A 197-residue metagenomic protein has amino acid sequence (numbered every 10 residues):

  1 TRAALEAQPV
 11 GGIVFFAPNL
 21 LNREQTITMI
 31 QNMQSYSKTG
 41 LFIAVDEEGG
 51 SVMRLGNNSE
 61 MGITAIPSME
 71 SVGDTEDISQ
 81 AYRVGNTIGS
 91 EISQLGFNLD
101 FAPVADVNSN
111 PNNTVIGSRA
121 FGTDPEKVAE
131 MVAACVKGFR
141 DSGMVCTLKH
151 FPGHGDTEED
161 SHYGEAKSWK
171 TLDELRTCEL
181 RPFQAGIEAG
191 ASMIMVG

Functional and structural regions predicted by a protein language model:
T1-Q8, G190: N-terminal glycine-rich anion-binding loops that anchor highly charged ligand groups
T1-R2, T177-Q184: Alpha-helical scaffolding within the catalytic cores of extracellular/periplasmic polymer-degrading hydrolases
E6-V128, H150, G155-W169, G197: Enzymes and membrane/adaptor proteins characterized by extended Gly/Ser/Thr/Asp/Glu-rich, aromatic-dotted
G11, K38-L41, F97-N98, R140-V145 (+2 more regions): Short, well-ordered coil/turn segments that N-cap beta-strands
M144, H150, R181-P182: Internal active-site segments that recognize and position negatively charged phosphoryl groups and nucleotide moieties
T171-R176: Extracellular glycoside hydrolase catalytic/binding regions
